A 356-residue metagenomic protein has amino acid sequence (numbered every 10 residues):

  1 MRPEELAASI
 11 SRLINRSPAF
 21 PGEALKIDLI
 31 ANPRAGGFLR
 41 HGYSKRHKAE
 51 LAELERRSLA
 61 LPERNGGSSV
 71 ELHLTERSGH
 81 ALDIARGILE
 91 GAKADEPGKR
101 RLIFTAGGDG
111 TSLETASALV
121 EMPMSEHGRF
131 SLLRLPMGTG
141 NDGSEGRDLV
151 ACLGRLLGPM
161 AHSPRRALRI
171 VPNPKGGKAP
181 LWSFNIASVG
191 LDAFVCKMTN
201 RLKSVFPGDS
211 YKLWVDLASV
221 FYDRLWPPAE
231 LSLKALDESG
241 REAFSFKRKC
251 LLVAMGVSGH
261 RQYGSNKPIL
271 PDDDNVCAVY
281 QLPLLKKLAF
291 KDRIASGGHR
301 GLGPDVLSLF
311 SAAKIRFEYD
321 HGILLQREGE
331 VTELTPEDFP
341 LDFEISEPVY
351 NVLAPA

Functional and structural regions predicted by a protein language model:
M1-I103, L113, S117: ATP/NTP phosphate-donor binding region
R2-P21, R40, S239-E242, G264-A356: ATP/nucleoside-binding phosphotransfer catalytic cores, i.e., glycine-rich phosphate-binding loops
A24-L25, K178-P180, R224-P228, F244-L251 (+4 more regions): Short gly/pro-enriched beta-turn/loop segments at secondary-structure junctions
A31, G107, Y280: Short beta-strand/turn micro-motifs composed of small residues that flank or help shape donor/cofactor-binding pockets
T75, T105-A106, L133-L135: Structural motif
P97, P180-K197, L251-G256, R261-Q262 (+4 more regions): Short hydrophobic-aromatic micro-motifs
E114-A116, S144-E145, G264-S265: Short glycine-/acidic-enriched loop or helix-start segments at secondary-structure transitions that form or flank
E121-L252: Catalytic core of DAGKc-family lipid kinases
